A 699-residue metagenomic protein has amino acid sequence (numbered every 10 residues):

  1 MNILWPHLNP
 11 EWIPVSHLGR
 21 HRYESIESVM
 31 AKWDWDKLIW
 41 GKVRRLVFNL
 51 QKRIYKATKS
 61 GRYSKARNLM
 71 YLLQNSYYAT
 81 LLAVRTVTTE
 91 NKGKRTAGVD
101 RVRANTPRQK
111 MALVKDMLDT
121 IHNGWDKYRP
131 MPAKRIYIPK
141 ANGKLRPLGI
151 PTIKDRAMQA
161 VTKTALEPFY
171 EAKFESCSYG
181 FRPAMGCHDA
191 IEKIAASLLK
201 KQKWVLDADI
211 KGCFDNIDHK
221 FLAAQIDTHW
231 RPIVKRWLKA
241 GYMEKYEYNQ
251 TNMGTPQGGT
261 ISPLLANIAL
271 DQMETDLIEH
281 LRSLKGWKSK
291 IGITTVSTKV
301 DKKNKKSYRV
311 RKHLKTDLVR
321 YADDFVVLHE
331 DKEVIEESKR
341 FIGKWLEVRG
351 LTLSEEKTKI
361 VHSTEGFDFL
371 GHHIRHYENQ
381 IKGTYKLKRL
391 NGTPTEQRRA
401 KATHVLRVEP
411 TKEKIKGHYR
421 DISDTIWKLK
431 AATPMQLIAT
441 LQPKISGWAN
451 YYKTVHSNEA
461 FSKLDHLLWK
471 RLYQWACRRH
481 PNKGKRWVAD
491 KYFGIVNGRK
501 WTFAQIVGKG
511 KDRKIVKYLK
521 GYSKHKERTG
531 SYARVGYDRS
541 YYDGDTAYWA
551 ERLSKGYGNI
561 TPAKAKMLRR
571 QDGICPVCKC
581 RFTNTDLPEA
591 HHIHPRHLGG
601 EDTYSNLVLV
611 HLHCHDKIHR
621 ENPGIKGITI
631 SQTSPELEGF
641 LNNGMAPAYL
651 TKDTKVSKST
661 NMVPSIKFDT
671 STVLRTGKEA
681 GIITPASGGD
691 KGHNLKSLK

Functional and structural regions predicted by a protein language model:
M1-K699: Non-catalytic terminal/accessory segments
